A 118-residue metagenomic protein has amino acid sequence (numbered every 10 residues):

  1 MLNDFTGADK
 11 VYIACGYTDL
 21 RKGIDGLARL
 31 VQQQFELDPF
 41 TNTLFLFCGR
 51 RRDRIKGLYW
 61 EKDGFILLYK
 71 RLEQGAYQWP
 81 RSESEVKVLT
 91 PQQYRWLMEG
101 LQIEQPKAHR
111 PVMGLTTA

Functional and structural regions predicted by a protein language model:
M1-A118: Polybasic/polar functional segments that serve as interface/processing modules
